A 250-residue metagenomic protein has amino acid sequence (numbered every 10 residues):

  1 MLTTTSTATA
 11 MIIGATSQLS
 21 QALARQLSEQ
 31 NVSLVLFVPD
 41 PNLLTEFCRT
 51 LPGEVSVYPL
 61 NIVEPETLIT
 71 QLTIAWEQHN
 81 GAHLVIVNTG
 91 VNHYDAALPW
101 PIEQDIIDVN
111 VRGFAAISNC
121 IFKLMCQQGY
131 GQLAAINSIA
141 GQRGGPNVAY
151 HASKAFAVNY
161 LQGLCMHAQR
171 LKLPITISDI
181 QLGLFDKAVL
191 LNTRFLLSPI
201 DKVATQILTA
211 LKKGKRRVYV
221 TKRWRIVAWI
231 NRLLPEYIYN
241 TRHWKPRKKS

Functional and structural regions predicted by a protein language model:
T16-S17: Conserved glycine-rich cofactor-binding loop
Q30-E46: Conserved glycine-rich Rossmann-like NAD(P)H-binding loop of the short-chain dehydrogenase/reductase
L51-E66: Rossmann-fold cofactor-recognition segment
I86-Y94: Conserved NAD(P)H cofactor-binding loop of Rossmann-fold oxidoreductase domains
D95-D108: Short alpha-helical oligomerization interface
S138: Residue(s) in the substrate-gating loop at a strand-loop-helix junction that position the organic substrate next
D179, N192-W229: C-terminal helical subdomain
